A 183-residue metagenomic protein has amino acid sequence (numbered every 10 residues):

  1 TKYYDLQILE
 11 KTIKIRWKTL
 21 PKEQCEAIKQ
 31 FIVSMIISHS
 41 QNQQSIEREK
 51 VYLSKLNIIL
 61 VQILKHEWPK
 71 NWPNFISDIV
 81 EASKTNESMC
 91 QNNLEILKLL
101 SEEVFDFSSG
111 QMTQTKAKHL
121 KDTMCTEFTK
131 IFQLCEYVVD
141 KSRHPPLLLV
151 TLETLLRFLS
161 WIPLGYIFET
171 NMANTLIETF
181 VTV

Functional and structural regions predicted by a protein language model:
T1-V183: Karyopherin-beta/Importin-beta family HEAT-repeat alpha-solenoid scaffold
